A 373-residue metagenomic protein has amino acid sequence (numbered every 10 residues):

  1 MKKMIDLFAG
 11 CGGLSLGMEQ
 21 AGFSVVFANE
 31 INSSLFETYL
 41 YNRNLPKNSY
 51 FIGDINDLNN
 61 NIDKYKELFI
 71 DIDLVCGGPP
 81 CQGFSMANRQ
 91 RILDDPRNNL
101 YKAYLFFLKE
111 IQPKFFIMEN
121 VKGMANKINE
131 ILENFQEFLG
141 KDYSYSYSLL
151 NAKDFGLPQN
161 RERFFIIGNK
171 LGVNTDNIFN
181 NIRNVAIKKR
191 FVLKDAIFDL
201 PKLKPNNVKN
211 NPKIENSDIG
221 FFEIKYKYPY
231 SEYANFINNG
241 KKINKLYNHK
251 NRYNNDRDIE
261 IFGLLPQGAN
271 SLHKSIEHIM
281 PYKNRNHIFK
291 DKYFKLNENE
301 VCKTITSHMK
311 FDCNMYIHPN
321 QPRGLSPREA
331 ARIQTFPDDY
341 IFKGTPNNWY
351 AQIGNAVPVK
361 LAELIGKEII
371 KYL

Functional and structural regions predicted by a protein language model:
K2-Q112, K122-N126, E133: Core alpha/beta nucleotide-donor-binding catalytic domains of modification enzymes
M18, L139-G140, I369: Hydrophobic alpha-helical packing residues
N42, N181-A186, P319-R323: Short Gly/aromatic-enriched secondary-structure transition segments
I55, N60-D63, L149-K153, I288-D291: Short alpha-helical segments and helix-capping/turn motifs at coil-helix boundaries
L58, F84, L157, N181 (+4 more regions): Short clusters of hydrophobic/aromatic residues that line enzyme substrate/ligand-binding pockets
K64-F69, Q82, M86-P281: Class I S-adenosyl-L-methionine
D71-D73, E162-F164, K189, L193 (+3 more regions): A generic secondary-structure signal marking the coil-to-beta-strand transition
F222-L373: C-terminal target-recognition/interaction regions appended to catalytic cores
